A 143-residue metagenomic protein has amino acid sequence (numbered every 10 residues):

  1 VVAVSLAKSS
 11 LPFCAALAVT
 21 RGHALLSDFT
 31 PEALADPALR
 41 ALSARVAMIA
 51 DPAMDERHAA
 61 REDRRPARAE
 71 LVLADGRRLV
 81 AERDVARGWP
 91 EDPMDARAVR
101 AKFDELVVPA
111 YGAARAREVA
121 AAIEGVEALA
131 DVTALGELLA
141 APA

Functional and structural regions predicted by a protein language model:
V1-A143: Terminal-appendage/accessory-domain detector
